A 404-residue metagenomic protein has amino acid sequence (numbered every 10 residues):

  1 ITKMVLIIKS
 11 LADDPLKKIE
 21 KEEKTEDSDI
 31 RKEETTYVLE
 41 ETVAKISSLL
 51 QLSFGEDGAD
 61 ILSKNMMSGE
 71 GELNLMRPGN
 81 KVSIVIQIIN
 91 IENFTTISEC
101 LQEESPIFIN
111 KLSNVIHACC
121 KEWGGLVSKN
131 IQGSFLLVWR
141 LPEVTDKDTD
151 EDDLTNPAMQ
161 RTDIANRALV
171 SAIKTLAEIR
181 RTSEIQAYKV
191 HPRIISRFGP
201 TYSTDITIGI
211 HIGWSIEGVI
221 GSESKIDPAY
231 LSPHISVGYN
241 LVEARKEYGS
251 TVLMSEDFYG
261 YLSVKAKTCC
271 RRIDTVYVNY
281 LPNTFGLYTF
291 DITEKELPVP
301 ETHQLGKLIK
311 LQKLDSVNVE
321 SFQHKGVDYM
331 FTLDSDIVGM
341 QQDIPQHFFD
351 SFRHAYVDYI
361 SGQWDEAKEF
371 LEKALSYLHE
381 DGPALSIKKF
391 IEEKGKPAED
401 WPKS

Functional and structural regions predicted by a protein language model:
I1-K9: Cytoplasmic juxtamembrane amphipathic helix immediately C-terminal to a transmembrane segment
K3, V38, T42-K45, K111 (+4 more regions): Charged, amphipathic alpha-helical oligomerization/scaffolding segments
K9-I131, K147, R193-S203, K403-S404: Juxtacatalytic helix/coil linker segments that couple regulatory or sensory modules to the catalytic cores
R31, D205, W214-E217, S222-I226 (+1 more regions): Intrinsically disordered, glycine/charged-rich C-terminal tails and inter-domain linkers that flank nucleotidyl cyclase
R31, I97-I107, M159-I164, S224-S232 (+2 more regions): Short, contiguous acidic/charged loop-to-helix segments that flank catalytic cores in large enzymes
L73-L75, I86-I89, C120-R167, E178-I235 (+3 more regions): Catalytic core of nucleotidyl cyclases, primarily class III adenylyl/guanylyl cyclases
F108-W123, S171-T182, H379: Generic non-transmembrane alpha-helical segments
